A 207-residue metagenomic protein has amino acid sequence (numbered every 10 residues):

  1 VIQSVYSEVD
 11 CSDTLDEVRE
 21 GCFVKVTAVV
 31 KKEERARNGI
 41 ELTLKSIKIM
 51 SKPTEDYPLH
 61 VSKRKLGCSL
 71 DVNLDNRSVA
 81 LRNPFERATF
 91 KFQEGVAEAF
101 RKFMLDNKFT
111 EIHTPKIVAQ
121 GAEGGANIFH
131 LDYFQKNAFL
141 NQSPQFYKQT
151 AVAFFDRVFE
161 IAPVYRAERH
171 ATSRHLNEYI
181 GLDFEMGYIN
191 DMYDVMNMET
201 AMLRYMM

Functional and structural regions predicted by a protein language model:
V1-M207: Class II aminoacyl-tRNA synthetase catalytic cores and aaRS-like
